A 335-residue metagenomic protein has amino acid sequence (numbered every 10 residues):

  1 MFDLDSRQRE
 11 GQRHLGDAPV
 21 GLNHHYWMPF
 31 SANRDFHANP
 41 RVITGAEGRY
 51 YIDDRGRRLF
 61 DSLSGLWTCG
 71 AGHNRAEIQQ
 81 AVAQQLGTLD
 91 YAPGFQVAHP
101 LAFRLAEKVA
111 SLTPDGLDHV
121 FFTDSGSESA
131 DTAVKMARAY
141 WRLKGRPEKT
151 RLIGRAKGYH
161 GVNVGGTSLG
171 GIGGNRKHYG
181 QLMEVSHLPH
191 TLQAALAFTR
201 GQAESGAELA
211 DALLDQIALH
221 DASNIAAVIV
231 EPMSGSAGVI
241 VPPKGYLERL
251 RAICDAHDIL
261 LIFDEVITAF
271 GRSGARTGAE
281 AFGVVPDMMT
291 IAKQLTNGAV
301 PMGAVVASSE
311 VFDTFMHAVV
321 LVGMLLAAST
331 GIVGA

Functional and structural regions predicted by a protein language model:
F2-L321, A335: Conserved N-terminal phosphate-binding loop of PLP-dependent enzymes in the Aspartate aminotransferase
M324-A335: Membrane-helix boundary/coupling elements in multi-pass transport proteins
